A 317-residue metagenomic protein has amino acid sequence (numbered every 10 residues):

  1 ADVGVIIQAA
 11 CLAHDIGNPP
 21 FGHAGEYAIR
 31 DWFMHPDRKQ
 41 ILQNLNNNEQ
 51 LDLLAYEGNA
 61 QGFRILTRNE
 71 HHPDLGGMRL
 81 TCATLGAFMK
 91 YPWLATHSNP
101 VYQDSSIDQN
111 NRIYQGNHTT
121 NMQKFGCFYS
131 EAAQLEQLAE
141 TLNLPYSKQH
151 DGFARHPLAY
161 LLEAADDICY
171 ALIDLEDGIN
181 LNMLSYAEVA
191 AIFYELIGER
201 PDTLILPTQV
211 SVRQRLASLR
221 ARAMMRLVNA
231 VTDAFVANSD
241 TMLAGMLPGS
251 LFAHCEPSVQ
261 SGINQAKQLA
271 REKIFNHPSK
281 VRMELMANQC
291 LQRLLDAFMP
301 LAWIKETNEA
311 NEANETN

Functional and structural regions predicted by a protein language model:
A1-A9, I16-L219, V228: Sequence-structural signature of the catalytic-core scaffold of metal-dependent phosphohydrolases that act on
D104-S106, A310-A313: Short linear motifs centered on Gly/Pro in flexible linkers and helix caps
I113, D166, T307, A313-T316: Low-complexity, intrinsically disordered tandem-repeat tracts enriched in small residues
E199-A310, N317: C-terminal subdomains that position terminal phosphate/3'-OH groups for nucleotidyl transfer/ligation, primarily on
